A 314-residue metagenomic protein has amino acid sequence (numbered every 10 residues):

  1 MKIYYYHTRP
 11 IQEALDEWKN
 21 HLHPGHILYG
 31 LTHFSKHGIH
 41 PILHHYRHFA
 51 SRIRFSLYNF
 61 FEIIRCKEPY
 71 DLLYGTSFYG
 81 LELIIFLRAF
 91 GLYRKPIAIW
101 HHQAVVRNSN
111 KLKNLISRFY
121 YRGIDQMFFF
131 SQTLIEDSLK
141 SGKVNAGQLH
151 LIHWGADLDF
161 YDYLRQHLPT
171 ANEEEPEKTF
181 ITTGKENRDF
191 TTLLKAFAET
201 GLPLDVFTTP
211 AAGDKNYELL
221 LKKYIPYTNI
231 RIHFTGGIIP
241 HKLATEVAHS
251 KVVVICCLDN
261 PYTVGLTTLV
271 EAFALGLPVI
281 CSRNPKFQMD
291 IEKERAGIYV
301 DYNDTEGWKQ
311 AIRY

Functional and structural regions predicted by a protein language model:
F61-P69, N108-F128: Membrane-proximal helix-turn-helix segments that form the acceptor-binding/catalytic region of lipid-linked
P96-K111: A short, histidine- and acid-enriched strand-loop-helix "catalytic/donor-clamping" loop that lines the nucleotide-sugar
D125-L149, A156-Y163: A short, active-site helix/loop in glycosyltransferases that binds the activated sugar's phosphate group
L139-K140, A156-E177, T191: Acidic anion/phosphate-binding donor-loop and adjacent secondary structure in glycosyltransferase catalytic cores
A171-D205: Conserved donor-binding/catalytic core segment of Leloir-type glycosyltransferases
T208, Y217-V247: Nucleotide-activated donor-binding/catalytic signature segment of Leloir-type glycosyltransferases, i.e., the conserved
N229, V247-Y262, L277: Acidic donor-binding loop of glycosyltransferase active sites
K293-T305, R313-Y314: Conserved acidic donor-binding segment of nucleotide-sugar-dependent glycosyltransferases
